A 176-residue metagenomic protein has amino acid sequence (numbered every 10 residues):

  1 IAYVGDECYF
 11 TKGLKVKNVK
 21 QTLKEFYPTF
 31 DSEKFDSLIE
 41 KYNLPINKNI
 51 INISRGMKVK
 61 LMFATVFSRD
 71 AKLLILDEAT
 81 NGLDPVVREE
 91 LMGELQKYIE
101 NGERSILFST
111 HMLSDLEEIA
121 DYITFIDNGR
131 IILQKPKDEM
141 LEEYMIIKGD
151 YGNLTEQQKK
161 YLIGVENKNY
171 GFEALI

Functional and structural regions predicted by a protein language model:
Y3-L61: ABC-family P-loop ATPase nucleotide-binding domains
L74-E78, L83: Catalytic Walker B motif of ABC-type/P-loop ATPase nucleotide-binding domains
P85-V87: Helix N-cap at the start of a conserved alpha-helix in ABC-type nucleotide-binding domains
E103-M112: Conserved H-loop
L113-E118: A short, surface-exposed alpha-helical micro-motif characterized by mixed small hydrophobic and charged/polar residues
Q134-K135: ABC ATPase "signature
